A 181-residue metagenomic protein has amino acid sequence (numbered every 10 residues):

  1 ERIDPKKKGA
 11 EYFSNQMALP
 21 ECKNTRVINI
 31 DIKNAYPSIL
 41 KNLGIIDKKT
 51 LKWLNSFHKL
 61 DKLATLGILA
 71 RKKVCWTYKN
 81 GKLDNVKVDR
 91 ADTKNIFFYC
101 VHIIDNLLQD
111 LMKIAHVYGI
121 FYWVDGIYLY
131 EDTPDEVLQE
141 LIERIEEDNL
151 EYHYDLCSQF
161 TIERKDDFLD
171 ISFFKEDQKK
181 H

Functional and structural regions predicted by a protein language model:
E1-H181: Conserved acidic
